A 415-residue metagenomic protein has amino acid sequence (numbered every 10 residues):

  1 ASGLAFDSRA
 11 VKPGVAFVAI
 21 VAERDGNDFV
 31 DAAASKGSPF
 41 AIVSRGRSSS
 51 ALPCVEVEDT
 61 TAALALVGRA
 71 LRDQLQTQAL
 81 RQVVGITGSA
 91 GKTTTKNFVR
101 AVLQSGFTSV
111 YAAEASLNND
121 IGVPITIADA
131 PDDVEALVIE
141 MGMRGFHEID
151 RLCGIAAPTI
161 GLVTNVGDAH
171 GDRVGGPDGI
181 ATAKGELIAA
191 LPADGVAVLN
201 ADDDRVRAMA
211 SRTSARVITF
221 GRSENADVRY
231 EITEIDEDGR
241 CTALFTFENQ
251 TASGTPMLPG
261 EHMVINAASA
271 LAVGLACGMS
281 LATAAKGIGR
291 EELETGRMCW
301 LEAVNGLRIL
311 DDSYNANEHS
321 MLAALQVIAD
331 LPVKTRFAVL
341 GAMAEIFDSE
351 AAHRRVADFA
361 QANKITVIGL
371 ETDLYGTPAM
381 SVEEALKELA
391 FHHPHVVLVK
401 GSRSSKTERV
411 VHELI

Functional and structural regions predicted by a protein language model:
A1-L66, A70, A329-K334, I346-F347 (+2 more regions): N-terminal leader/targeting and accessory segments in enzymes
V15, A33, V67, I86 (+14 more regions): Residue-level signal for inorganic ion chemistry
A22-E23, R47, M143-F146, G167-A169 (+5 more regions): Short glycine-rich anion-binding loops that position phosphate/pyrophosphate groups of nucleotides and phosphorylated
R24, G296, D311-A323: Glycine-rich phosphate/pyrophosphate-binding beta-alpha loops
V30-D31, R100, I149, K184 (+3 more regions): Generic hydrophobic/aromatic pocket-lining and core-packing "Φ" positions
V43, R47-A51, R81, I160-R308 (+2 more regions): Acidic, Mg2+-coordinating active-site environments of NTP-dependent enzymes
A63-A201, R205-T213, K387-E388, P394 (+1 more regions): Phosphate-binding loop of NTP-binding sites
I86, K92, T295-C299, S404-V411: ATP-dependent carboxylate/acyl-activation modules
